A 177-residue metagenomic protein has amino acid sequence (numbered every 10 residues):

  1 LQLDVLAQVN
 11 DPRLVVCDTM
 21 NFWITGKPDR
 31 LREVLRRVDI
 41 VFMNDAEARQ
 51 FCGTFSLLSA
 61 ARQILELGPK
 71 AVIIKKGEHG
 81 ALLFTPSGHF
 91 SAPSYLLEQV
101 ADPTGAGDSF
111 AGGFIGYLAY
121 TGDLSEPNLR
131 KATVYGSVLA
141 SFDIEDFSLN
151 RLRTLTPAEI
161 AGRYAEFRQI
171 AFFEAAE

Functional and structural regions predicted by a protein language model:
L1-R62, G80: Conserved beta-alpha-beta core of the PfkB/ribokinase-like small-molecule kinase fold
L58-E177: Conserved phosphate-binding/catalytic region of the ribokinase-like
